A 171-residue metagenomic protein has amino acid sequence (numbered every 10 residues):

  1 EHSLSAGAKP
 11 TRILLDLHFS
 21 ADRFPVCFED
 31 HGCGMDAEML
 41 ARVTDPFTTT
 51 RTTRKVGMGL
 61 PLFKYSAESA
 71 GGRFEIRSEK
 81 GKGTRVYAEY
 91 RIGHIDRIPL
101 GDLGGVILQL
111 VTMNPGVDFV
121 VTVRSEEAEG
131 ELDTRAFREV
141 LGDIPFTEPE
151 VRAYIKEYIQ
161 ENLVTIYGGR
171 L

Functional and structural regions predicted by a protein language model:
E1-L14, S66: Conserved ATP-binding N-box helix of the HATPase_c
K9-I13, F24, F74, F119: Conserved beta-strand core positions
L17-V26: Short beta-strand-loop-beta element adjacent to the nucleotide/active-site pocket used for signaling
D30: Acidic ATP/Mg2+-coordinating residue in the GHKL
M35-F47: Short conserved segment of the HATPase_c
T48-K55: Glycine-rich ATP-lid/hinge loop adjacent to the conserved G-boxes
G59, F63: Short alpha-helical Gxxx[C/S/T] motif in the catalytic ATP-binding
Y65-L171: Flexible, glycine-/charge-rich segments associated with ATP-binding catalytic modules
